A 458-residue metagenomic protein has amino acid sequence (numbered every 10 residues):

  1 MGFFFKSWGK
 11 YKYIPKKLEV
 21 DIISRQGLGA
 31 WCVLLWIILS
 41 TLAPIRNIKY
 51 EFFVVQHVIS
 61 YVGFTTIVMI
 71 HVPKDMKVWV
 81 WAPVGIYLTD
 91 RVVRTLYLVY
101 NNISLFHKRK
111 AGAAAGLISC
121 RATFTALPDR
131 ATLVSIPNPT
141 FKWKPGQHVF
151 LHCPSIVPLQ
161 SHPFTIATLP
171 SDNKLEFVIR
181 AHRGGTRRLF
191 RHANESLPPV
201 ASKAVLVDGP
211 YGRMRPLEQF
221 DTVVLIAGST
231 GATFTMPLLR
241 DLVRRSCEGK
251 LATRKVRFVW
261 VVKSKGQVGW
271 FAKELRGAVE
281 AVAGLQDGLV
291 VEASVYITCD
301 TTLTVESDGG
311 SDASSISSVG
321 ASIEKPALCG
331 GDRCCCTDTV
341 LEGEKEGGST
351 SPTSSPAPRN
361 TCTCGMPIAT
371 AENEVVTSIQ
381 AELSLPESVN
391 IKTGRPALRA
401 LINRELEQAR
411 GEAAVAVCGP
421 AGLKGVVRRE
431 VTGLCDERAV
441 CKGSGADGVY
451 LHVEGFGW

Functional and structural regions predicted by a protein language model:
M1, I86, G228-V259: Classical protein tyrosine phosphatase
M1-L96, Y100-N101: Membrane-embedded alpha-helical bundles of multi-pass integral membrane proteins
N47-E51, Y100-K108, C247, C435 (+1 more regions): Structured alpha-helical bundle/scaffold domains in large eukaryotic membrane-trafficking regulators
V62, F177, H182-T186, R191 (+2 more regions): Reductase modules of NAD(P)H-dependent flavoproteins
T65-V72, G112-P139: Cytosolic juxtamembrane regulatory segments of multi-pass membrane proteins
G85-F124, A204: Membrane-interfacial segments at transmembrane helix termini in multi-pass membrane proteins
S135-V224, R240, N373-Q380, L434-W458: FAD-binding FR-type
I166, G209, T235, F258 (+2 more regions): Hydrophobic, well-ordered secondary-structure elements that form the walls of internal hydrophobic environments
